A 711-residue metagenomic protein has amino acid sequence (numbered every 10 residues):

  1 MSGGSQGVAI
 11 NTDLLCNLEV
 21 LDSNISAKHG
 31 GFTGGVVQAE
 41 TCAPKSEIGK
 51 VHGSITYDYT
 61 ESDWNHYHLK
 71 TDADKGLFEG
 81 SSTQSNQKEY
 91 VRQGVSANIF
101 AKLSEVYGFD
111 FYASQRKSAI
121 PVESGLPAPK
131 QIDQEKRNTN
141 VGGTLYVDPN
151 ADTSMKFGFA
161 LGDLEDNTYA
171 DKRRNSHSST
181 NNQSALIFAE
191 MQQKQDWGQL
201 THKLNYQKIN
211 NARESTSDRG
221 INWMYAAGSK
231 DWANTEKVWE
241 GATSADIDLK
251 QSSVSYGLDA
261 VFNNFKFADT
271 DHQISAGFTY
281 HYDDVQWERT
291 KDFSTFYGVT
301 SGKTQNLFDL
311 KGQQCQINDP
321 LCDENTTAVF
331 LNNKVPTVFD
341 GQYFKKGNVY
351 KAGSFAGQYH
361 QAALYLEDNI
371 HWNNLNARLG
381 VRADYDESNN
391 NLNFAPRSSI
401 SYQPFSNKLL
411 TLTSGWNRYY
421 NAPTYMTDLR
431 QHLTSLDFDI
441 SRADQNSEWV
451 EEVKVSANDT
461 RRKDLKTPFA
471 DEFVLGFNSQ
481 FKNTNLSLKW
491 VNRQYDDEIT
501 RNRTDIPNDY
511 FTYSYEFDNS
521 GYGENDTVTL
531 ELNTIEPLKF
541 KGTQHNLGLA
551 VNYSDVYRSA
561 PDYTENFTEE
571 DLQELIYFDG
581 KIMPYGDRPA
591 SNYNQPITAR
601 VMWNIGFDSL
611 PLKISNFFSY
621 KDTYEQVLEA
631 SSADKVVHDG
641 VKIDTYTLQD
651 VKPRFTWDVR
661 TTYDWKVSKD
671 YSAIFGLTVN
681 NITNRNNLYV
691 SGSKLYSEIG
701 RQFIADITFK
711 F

Functional and structural regions predicted by a protein language model:
M1-S23, K70-D72, G76-L77, T83 (+1 more regions): Short acidic/polar hinge/loop motifs at secondary-structure boundaries that mediate gating or recognition
G7-S54: A beta-strand signature from Gram-negative outer-membrane beta-barrel systems, especially the internal plug domain
A27-H29, P44-H52, K102-Y107, D148-S154 (+10 more regions): Short loop/turn motifs that connect adjacent beta-strands in outer-membrane beta-barrel proteins
G49-H52, Q84-E165, S179-Q199, P396: Transmembrane beta-barrel wall of Gram-negative outer-membrane proteins
Y146-G162, N182-N389, T529-P537, Q544-A550: Face-selective signature of the C-terminal outer-membrane beta-barrel domain
Q251-S253, D271-S275, T279-D283, N348-N483 (+1 more regions): Structural signature of Gram-negative outer-membrane beta-barrels, strongest in the C-terminal barrel of TonB-dependent
H371-N374, K489-D496, T504-S632: Gram-negative outer-membrane beta-barrel transporters
P611, S619-D639, V651-F711: C-terminal beta-signal and adjacent terminal beta-strands/loops of Gram-negative outer-membrane beta-barrel proteins
